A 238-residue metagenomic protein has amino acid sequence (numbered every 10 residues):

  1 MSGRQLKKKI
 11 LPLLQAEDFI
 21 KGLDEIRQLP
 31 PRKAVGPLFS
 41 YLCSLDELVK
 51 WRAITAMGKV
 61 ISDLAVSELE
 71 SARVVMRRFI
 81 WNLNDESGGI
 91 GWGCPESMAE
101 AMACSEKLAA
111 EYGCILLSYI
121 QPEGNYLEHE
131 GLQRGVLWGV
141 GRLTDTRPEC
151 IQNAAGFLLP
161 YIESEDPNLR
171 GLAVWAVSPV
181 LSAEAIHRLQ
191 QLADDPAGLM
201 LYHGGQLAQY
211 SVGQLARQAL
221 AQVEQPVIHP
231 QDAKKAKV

Functional and structural regions predicted by a protein language model:
S2-G3, K7, L11-Q15, F19-I20 (+1 more regions): Eukaryotic acidic, Ser/Thr-rich intrinsically disordered low-complexity regions
S2-K8, L29-L42, D63-I80, K107-P122 (+3 more regions): Amphipathic alpha-helical scaffolding segments comprising HEAT/armadillo-like alpha-solenoid repeats
Q15, G58-I61, A99-E100, L137 (+4 more regions): Structural signature of alpha-helical solenoid repeat scaffolds
S40, E47-D63, R77, G93-A101: Non-membrane alpha-helical segments in proteins
L45-D46, E86-G88, G124-H129, E165-D166 (+2 more regions): Short inter-helical turns and helix N-cap capping residues of alpha-solenoid HEAT/ARM repeat scaffolds
P230-V238: Short, low-complexity, charge-dense intrinsically disordered segments
